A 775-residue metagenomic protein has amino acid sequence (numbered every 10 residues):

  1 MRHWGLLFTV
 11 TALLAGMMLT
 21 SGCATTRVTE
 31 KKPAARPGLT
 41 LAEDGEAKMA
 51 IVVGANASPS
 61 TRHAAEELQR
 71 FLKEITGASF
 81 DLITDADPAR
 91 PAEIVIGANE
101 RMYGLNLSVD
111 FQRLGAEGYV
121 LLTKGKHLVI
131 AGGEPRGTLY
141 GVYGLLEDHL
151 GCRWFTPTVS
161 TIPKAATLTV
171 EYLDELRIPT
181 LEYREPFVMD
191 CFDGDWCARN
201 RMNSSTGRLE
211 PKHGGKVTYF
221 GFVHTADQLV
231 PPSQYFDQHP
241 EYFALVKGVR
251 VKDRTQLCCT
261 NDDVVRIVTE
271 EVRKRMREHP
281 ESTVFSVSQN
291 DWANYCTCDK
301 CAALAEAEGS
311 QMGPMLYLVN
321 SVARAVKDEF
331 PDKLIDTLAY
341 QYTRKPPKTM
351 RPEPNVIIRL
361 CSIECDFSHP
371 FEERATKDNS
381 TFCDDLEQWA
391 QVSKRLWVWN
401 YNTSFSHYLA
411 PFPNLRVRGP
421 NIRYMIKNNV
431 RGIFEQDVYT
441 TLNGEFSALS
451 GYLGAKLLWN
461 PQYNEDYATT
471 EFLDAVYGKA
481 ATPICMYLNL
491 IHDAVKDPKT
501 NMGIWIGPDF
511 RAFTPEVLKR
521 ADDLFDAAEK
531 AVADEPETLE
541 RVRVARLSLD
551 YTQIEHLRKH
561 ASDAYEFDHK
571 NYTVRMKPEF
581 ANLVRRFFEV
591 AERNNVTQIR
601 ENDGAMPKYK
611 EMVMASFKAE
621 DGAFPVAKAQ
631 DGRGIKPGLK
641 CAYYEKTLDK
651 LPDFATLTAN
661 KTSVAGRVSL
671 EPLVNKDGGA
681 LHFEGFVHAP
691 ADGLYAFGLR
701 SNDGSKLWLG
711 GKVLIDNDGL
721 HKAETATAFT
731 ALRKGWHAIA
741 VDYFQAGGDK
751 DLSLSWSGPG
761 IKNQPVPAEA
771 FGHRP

Functional and structural regions predicted by a protein language model:
T20-G22: C-terminal motif of bacterial Sec signal peptides marking the signal peptidase cleavage site
P59, A64-E67, F71-I75, D87-P88 (+5 more regions): Feature activates predominantly on carbohydrate-active enzymes
D81-D110: Short, well-ordered secondary-structure micro-motifs within conserved domains or adaptor modules
T260-R266, K274, K377-T482, M486: Structured mid-domain segments that build the active-site/substrate or prosthetic-cofactor binding neighborhood
A305-V322, E353-E372, M425, L453-Y463: Acidic, His- and aromatic-enriched active-site or binding-groove loops in soluble protein domains that engage sugars
D336-E364, L409-V417, L442-G451: Substrate-binding cleft/loops of secretory-pathway carbohydrate-active enzymes
K456-D631: Catalytic domains of carbohydrate-active enzymes that cleave complex glycans
F624-P775: Acidic/polar, compositionally biased interaction segments
